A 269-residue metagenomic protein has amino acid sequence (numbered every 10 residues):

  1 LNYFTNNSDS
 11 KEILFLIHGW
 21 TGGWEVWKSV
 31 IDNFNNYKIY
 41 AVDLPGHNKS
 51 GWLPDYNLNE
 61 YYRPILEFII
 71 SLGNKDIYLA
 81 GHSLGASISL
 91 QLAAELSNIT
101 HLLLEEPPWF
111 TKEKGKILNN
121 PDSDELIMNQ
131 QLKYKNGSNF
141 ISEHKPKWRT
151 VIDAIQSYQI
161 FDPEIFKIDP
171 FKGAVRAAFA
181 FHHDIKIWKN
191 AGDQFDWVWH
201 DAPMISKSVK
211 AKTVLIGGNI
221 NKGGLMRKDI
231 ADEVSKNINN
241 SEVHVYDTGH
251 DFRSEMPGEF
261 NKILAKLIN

Functional and structural regions predicted by a protein language model:
N6-G51: Conserved HGGG/HGGXW glycine-rich cap/lid loop of the alpha/beta-hydrolase fold
F15-G19, H82, G217: The conserved beta1-alpha1 loop
Y40-A80, L84, N261-K262: Active-site loop/oxyanion-hole signature of alpha/beta-hydrolase fold enzymes
K75-L118: Conserved hydrolase catalytic core segment
L102-H144: Flexible "cap/lid" loop of the alpha/beta hydrolase fold
K114-G115, Y134-K207: Conserved alpha/beta-hydrolase catalytic His-Asp/Glu region
I205-D247: Conserved loop-alpha-helix segment in the C-terminal half of the alpha/beta-hydrolase fold that carries the catalytic
T248-P257, N261: Catalytic histidine-centered segment of alpha/beta-hydrolase-like enzymes
